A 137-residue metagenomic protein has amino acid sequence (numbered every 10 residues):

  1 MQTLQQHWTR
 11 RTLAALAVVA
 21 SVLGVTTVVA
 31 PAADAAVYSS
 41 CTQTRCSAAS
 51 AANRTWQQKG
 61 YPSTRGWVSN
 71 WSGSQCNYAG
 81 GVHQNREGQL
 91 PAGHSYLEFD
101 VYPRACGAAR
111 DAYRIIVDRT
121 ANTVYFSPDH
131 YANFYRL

Functional and structural regions predicted by a protein language model:
M1-V18: N-terminal export and membrane-targeting signals
T12-L13, L23, W67, I116: Small/flexible residues
L23-S39: C-terminal region of N-terminal signal peptides and the immediate post-cleavage residues of exported proteins
A35-R86: N-terminal module-boundary/linker segments of secreted carbohydrate-active enzymes
T64-L137: Functional cores of ribonucleases/endoribonucleases
